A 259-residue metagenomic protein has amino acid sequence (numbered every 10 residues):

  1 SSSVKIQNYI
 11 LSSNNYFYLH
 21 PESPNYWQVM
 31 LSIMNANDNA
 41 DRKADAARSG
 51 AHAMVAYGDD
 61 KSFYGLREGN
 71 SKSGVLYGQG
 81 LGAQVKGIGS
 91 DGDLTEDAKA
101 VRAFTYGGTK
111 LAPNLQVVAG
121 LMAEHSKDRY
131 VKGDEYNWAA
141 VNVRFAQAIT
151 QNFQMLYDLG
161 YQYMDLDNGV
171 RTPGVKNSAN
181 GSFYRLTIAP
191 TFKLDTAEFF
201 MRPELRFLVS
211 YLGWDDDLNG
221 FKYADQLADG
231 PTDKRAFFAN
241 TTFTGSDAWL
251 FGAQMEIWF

Functional and structural regions predicted by a protein language model:
S1, M30-S32, F207: Acidic carboxylate-rich catalytic motifs and surrounding loops in phosphoryl-/glycosyl-chemistry enzymes
S1-I10: Internal, well-ordered domain-core segments that constitute the primary functional module of diverse proteins
N8, F17-L186, F192: Detector for outer-membrane/organellar transmembrane beta-barrel domains, recognizing the amphipathic beta-strand
S62-N70, L194-R206, D217: Outer-membrane beta-barrel biogenesis signature
V85, D217-F221: Short conserved micro-motifs at the rims of enzyme active sites and ligand-binding pockets
I188, L194, F200, P231 (+1 more regions): Outer-membrane beta-barrel "beta-signal"
S210-D215: Aromatic-anchored segments of alpha-helical transmembrane domains
A224-F237: Surface-exposed loop/turn segments flanking beta-strands in extracellular/periplasmic regions
